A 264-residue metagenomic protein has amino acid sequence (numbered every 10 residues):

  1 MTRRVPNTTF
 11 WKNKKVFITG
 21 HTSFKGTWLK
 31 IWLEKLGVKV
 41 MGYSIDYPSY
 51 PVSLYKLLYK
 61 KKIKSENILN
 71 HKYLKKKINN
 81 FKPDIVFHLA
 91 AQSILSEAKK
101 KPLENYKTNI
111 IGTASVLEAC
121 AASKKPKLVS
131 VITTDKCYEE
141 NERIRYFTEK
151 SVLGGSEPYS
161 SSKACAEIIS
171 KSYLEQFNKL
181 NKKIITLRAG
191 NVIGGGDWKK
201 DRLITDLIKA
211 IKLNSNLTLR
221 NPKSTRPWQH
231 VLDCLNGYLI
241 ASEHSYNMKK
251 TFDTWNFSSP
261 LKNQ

Functional and structural regions predicted by a protein language model:
M1-A189: N-terminal Rossmann-like NAD(P)+-binding domain of SDR-like oxidoreductases, especially those catalyzing
C120-K124, I211, K249: A generic alpha-to-beta junction signature in SAM-dependent methyltransferases
N141-Y146, K150, P158-Y159, A164-Y246 (+1 more regions): NAD(P)-dependent short-chain dehydrogenase/reductase
P227, T251-T254: NAD(P)H-dependent oxidoreductase Rossmann-fold/reductase module
F257: Conserved metal-phosphate-binding beta-hairpin within the catalytic cores of diverse ATP-dependent phosphoryl-transfer
